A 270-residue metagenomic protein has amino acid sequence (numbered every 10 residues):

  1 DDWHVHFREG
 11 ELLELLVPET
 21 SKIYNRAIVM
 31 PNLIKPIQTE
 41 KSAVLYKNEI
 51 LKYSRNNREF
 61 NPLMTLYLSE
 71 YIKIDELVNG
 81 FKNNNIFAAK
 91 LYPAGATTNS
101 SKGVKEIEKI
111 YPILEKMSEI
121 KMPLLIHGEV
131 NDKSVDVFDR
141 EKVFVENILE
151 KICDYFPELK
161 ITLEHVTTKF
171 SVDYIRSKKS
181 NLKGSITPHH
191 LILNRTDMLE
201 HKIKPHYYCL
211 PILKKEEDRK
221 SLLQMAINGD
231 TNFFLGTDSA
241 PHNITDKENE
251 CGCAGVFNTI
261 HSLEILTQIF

Functional and structural regions predicted by a protein language model:
D1-G10, L124-V130, G184-I186, T237-S239: Histidine-centered catalytic micro-motifs
D1-V5, I28-P31, M64-T65, T162-E164 (+2 more regions): Active-site neighborhood of phospho(di)ester-bond hydrolases with catalytic His/Asp-centered motifs
D2-N48: Metal-associated gating/positioning segment near the N- to mid-region
R8-G10, I34-I37, S69-Y71, A96 (+4 more regions): Active-site environment of divalent metal-dependent phosphoester hydrolases
V17, E40-N48, L77, I110-L114 (+3 more regions): Generic structural signal for well-ordered alpha-helices, preferentially at hydrophobic/aromatic core positions
N56-N131, L149-K151, K160, I203-L213: Active-site gating/metal-coordination segments in enzymes
I74-F81, D132-I152, S171-K178: Distinct, well-ordered alpha-helical segments
S100-E119, I148, D154-F270: Active-site-adjacent C-terminal substructures of enzyme catalytic domains
